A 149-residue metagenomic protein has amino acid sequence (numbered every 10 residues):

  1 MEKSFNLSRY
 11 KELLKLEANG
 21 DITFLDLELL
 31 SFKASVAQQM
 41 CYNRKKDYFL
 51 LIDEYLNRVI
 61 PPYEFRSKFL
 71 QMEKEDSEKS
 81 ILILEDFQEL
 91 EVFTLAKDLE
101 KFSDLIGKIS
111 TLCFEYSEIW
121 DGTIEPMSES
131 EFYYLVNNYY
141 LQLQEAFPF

Functional and structural regions predicted by a protein language model:
M1-F149: Acidic, Ser/Pro/Thr-rich low-complexity regulatory regions and the short amphipathic helical interaction modules they
